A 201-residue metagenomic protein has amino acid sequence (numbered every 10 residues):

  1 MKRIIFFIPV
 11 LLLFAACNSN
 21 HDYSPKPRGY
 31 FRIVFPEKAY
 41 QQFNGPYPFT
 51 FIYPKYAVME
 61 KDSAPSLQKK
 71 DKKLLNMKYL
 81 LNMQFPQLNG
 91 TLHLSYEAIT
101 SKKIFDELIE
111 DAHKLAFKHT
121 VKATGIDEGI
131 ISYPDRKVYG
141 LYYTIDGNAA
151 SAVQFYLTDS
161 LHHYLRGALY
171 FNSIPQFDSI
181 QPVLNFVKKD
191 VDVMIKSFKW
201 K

Functional and structural regions predicted by a protein language model:
M1-S19: Sec-dependent bacterial lipoprotein signal peptides
C17-L88, F105-E107, D111-H113, F117-K118 (+4 more regions): N-terminal targeting sequences that direct proteins away from the cytosol to non-cytosolic compartments
F35-Q41, D135-T144: Short, hydrophobic/aromatic-rich segments at coil-to-beta transitions
L92-K102, Q154, F177-N185: Second-shell loop/turn segments in exported
I131-R136, L157-H163: A short, structured loop/turn motif at beta-sheet edges
Y142, R166-Y170: Short hydrophobic beta-strand segments that form the core of ligand-binding sensory/regulatory domains
G147-Q154: Short, charged interaction patches at domain edges and termini
